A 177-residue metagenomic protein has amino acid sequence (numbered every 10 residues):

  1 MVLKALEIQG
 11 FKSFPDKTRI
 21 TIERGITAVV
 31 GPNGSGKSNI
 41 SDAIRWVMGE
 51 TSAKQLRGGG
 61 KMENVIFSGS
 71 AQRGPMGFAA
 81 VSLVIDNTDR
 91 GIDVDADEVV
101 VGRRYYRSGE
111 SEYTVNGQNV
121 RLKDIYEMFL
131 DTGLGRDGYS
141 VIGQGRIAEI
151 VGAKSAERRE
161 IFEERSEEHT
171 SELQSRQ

Functional and structural regions predicted by a protein language model:
V2-E167, S171: Gly/Lys-enriched N-terminal cap/neck module of very large, oligomeric protein machines
E172-Q177: Short "domain-exit" segments at the C-terminal end of structured domains
